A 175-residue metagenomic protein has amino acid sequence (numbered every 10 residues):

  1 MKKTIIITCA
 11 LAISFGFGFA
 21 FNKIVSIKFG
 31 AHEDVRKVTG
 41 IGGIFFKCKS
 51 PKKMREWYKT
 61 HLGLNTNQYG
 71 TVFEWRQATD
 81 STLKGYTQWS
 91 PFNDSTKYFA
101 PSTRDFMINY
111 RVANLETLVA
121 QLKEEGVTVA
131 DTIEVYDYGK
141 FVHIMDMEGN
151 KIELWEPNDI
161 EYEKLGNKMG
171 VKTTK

Functional and structural regions predicted by a protein language model:
M1-F29: Bacterial Sec-dependent N-terminal signal peptides
T8, C48, E156: Residues that line or immediately flank small-molecule/substrate-binding pockets and catalytic motifs
F19-G40, Q68-G70, V119-K175: Vicinal oxygen chelate
V35-T39, F45-S90, K140-V142: Core segments of cupin and vicinal oxygen chelate
I41-K49, T96-L122, K140-M145, N150: Vicinal oxygen chelate
L62-N65, N109-R111, D131-E134: Short linear motifs in intrinsically disordered
Q77, N93, E156-N158: Residue-level signal for short segments within beta-strands and strand-turn junctions of well-structured beta-sheet
